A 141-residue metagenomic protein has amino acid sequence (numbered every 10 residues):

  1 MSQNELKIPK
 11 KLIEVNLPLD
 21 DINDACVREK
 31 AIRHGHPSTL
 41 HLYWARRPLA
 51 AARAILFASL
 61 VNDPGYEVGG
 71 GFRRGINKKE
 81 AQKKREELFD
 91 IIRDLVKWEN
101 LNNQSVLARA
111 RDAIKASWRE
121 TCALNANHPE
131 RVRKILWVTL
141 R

Functional and structural regions predicted by a protein language model:
M1-R141: S-adenosyl-L-methionine-dependent nucleic acid methyltransferase catalytic domains
